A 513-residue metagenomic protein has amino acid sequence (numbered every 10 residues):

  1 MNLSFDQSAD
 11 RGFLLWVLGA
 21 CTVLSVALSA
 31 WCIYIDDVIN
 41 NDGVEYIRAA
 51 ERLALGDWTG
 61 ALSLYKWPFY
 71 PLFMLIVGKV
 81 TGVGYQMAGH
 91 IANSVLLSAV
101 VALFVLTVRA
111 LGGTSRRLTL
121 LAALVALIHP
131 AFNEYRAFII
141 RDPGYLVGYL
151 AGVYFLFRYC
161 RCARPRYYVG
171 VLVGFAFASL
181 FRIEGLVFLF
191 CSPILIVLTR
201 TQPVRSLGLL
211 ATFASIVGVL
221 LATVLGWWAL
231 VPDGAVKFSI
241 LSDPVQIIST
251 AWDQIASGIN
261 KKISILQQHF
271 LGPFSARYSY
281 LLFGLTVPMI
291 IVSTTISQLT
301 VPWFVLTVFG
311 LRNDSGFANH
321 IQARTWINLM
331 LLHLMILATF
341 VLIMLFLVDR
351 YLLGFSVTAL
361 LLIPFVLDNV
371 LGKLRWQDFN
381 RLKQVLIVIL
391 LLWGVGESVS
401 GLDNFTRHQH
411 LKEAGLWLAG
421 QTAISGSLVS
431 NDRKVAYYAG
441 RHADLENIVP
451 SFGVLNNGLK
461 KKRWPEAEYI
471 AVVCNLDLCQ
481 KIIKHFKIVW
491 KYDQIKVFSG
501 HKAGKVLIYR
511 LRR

Functional and structural regions predicted by a protein language model:
W16-V23, L120-A122, A126, G170-V173 (+1 more regions): Transmembrane alpha-helix segments characteristic of polytopic inner-membrane glycan-assembly/cell-envelope
L18, T22, R117-L120, V173 (+4 more regions): Signature aromatic-anchored transmembrane alpha helix within multi-pass, membrane-resident enzymes that catalyze glycan
S25, L121-P130, E134, Y154 (+1 more regions): Short helix- or helix-capping micro-motifs that position conserved polar/aromatic residues at function-defining sites
L28, G208-P302: Membrane-lumen/periplasm interface segments of specific transmembrane helices in polyprenyl phosphate-linked
I35-R48, A61-I76, V83-M87, G234-L241 (+1 more regions): Extracytoplasmic catalytic/substrate-binding loops of multi-pass membrane glycan-assembly enzymes
N41, K66-W67, A137-G144, V348: Short acidic/glycine- and proline-prone juxtamembrane loop motifs at membrane-interface regions of multi-pass membrane
A54, V108, L156, L386-Y437 (+2 more regions): Membrane-embedded, lumen/periplasm-facing catalytic core of multi-pass transferases that use lipid-linked donors
I91-G112, V147, A151: Transmembrane-helix motifs of polytopic, lipid-linked glycan transferases
